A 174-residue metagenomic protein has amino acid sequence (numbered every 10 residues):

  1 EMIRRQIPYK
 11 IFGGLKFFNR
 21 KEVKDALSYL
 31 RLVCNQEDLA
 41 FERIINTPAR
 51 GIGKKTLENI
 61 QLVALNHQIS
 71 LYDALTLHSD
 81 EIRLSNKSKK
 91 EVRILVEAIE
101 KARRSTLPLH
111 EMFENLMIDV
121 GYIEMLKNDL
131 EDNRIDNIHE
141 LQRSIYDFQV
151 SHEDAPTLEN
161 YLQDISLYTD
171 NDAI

Functional and structural regions predicted by a protein language model:
E1, L15-F18: Acidic, metal-coordinating catalytic cores used for nucleic-acid/nucleotide bond scission and strand-transfer chemistry
I3-I7, R20, L27-I174: Conserved helicase C-terminal RecA-like lobe
Q6-K16: Conserved RecA-like helicase motor-core motifs
